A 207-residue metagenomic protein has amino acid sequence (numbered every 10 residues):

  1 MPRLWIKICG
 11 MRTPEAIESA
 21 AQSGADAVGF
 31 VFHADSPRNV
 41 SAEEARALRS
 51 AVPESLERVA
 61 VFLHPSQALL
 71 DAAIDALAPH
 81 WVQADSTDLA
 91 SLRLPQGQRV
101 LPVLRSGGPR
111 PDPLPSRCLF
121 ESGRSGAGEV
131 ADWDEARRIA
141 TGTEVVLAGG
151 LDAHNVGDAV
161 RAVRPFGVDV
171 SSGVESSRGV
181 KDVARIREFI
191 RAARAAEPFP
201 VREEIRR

Functional and structural regions predicted by a protein language model:
M1-F120, S125-R207: Conserved N-terminal beta1-alpha1 strand-loop-helix module at the mouth
